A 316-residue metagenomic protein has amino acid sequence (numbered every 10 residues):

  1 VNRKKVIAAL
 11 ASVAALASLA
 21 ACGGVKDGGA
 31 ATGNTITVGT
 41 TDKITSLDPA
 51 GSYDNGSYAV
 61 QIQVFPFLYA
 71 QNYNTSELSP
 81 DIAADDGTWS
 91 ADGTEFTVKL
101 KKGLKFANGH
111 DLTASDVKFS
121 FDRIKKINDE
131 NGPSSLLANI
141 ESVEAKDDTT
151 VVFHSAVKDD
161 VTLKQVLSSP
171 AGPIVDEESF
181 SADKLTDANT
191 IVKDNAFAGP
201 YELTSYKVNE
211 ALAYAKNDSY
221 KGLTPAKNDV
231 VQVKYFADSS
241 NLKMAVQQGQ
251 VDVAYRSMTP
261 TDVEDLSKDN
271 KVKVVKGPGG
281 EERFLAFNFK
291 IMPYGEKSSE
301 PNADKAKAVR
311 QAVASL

Functional and structural regions predicted by a protein language model:
N2-K5, G23, K102-E130, E202-L316: Extracytoplasmic/periplasmic ligand-capture domains
K5-A14: Sec-dependent N-terminal signal peptides
S18-A21: C-terminal motif of bacterial Sec signal peptides marking the signal peptidase cleavage site
G24-N34: Bacterial Sec signal peptide processing site at the extreme N-terminus
T32-D42, D85, E95-V98, S120 (+4 more regions): Short, well-ordered beta-strand elements
G39-W89, D122, A196-F197: N-terminal lobe/hinge region of extracytoplasmic solute-binding protein
S134-F180: Surface-exposed binding/hinge segments that line and control ligand-binding clefts or catalytic entry sites
S168-T224: Gly/Pro-rich hinge or "lid" segments in bacterial periplasmic/extracellular proteins
